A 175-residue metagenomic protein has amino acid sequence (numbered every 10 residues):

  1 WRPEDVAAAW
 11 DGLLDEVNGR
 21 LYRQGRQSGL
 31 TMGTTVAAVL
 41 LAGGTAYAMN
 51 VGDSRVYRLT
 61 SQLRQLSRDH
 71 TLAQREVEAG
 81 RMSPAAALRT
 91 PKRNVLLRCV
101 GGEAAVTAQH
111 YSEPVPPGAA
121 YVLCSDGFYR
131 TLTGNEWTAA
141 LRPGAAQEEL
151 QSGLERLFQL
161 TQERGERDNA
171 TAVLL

Functional and structural regions predicted by a protein language model:
W1-L175: PP2C/PPM-type serine/threonine phosphatase catalytic domain
